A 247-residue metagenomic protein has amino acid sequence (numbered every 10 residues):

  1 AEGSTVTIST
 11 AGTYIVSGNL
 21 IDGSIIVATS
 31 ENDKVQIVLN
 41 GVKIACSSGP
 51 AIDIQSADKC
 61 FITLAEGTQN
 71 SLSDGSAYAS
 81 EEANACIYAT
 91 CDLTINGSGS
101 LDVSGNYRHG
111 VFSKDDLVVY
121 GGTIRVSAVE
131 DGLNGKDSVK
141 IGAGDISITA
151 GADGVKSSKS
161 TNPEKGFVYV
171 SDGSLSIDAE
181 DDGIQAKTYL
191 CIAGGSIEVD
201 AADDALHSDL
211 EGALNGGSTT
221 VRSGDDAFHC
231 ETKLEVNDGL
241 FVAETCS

Functional and structural regions predicted by a protein language model:
A1-S247: A composition-driven surface/loop motif
